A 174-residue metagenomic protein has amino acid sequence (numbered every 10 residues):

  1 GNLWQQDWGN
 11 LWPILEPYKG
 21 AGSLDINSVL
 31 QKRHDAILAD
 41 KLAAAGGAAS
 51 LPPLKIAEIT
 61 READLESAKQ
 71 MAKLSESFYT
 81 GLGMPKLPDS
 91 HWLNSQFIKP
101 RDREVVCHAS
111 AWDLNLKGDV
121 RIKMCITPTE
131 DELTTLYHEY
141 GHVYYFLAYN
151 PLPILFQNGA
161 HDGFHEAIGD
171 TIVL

Functional and structural regions predicted by a protein language model:
G1-L174: Cation-handling catalytic/transport regions enriched in His/Asp/Glu
